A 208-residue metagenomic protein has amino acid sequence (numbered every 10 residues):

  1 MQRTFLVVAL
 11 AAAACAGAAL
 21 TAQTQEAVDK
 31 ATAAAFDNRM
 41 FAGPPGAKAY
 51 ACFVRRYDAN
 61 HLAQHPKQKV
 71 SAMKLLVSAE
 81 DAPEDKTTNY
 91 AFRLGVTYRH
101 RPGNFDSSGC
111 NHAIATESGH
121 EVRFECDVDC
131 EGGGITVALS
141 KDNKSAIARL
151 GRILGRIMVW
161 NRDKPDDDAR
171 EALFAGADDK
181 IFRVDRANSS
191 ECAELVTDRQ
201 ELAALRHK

Functional and structural regions predicted by a protein language model:
M1-T4: Positively charged n-region of N-terminal signal peptides that target proteins for export
V7-A16: Bacterial N-terminal signal peptides
L10, A47-K48, V77, F105 (+3 more regions): Disulfide-bonded cysteine motifs in exported proteins
L20-V70, C130-G134, K141-S145, R149-K208: Amphipathic/hydrophobic helical signal segments and adjacent flexible N-terminal regions that mediate secretion
Q64-A115, E191, V196: N-terminal glycine/threonine-rich, aromatic-flanked beta-hairpin/loop signature
T88-R152, R156-W160: Contiguous, well-ordered beta-strand patches that form the walls/edges of small beta-barrel/beta-sandwich domains
